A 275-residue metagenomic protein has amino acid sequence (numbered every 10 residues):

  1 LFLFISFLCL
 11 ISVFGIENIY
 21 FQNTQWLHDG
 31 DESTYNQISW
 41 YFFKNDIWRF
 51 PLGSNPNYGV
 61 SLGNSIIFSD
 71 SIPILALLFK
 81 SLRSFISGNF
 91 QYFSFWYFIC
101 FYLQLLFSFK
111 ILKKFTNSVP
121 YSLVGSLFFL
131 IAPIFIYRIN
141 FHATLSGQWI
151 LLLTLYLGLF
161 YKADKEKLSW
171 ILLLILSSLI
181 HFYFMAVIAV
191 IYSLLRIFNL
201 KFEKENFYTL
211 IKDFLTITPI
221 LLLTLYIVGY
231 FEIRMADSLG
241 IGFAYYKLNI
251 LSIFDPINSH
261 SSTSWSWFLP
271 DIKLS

Functional and structural regions predicted by a protein language model:
L1-F2, Y20-Q22, I180-F198, F207-D213 (+1 more regions): Alpha-helical transmembrane segments and their immediate interhelical/interface regions in integral membrane proteins
L1-F7, E205-G229, G240-N249: Hydrophobic alpha-helical membrane-interfacial segments at the cytosolic entry of transmembrane helices
L8-Q104, A132-S146, F254-H260: Membrane-interface coil-to-helix junctions
R49-S61, L152, Y156, L174-I180 (+3 more regions): Juxtamembrane/interfacial segments around transmembrane helices
S84-G88, K113-V119: Secondary-structure transition/capping motifs at alpha-helix termini and the adjoining loop/turn into the next element
F98, Y102-I111, P120-Y161, E166-R196 (+2 more regions): Membrane-embedded helix bundles of polyisoprenyl
K113-N117, Y161-K165, L200-T209: Membrane-interface helix-boundary motifs at transmembrane edges
T224-S275: Periplasmic/ER-lumenal interhelical loops and adjacent helix-loop junctions in multi-pass membrane proteins
